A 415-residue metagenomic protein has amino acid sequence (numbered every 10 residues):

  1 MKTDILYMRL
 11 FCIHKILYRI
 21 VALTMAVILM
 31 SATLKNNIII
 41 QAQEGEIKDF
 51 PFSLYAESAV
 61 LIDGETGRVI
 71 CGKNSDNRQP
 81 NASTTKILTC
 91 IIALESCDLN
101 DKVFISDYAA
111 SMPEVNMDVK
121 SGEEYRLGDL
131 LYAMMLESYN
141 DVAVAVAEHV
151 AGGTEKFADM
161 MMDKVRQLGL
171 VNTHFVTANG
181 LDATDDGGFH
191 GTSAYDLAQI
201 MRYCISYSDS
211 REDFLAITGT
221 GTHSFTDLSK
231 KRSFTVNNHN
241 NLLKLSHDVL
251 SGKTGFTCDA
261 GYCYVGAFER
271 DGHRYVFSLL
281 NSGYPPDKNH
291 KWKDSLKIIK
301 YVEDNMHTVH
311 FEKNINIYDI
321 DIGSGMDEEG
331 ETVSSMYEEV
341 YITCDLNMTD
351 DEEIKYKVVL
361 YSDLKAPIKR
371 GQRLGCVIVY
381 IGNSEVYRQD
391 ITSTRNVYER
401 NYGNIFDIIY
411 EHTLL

Functional and structural regions predicted by a protein language model:
T3, I16, N36-I38, N314: N-terminal cationic leader/targeting segments used for protein routing and processing
D4-T24: Bacterial N-terminal signal peptides that target proteins for export
F11, K15, I28, G45-I47: A generic local structural motif
I20, A26, N37-I39, N396: Detector for intrinsically disordered, low-structure N-terminal pre-sequences
M25-L29, T33: Hydrophobic core
A32, N37-D209: Active-site-adjacent loops and short helices of periplasmic peptidoglycan-processing enzymes
V171, G188-L415: Domain-terminus/edge residues, biased toward the C-terminal soluble/receptor-binding domains of extracytoplasmic
